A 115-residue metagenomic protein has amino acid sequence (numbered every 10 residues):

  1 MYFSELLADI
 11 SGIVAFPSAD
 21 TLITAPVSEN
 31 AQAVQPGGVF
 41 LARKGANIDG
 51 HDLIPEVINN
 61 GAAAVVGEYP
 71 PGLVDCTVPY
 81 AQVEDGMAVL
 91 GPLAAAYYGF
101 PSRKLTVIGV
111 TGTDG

Functional and structural regions predicted by a protein language model:
M1-P92, A96: N-terminal leader/targeting and accessory segments in enzymes
A95-G115: Walker A (P-loop) phosphate-binding motif
